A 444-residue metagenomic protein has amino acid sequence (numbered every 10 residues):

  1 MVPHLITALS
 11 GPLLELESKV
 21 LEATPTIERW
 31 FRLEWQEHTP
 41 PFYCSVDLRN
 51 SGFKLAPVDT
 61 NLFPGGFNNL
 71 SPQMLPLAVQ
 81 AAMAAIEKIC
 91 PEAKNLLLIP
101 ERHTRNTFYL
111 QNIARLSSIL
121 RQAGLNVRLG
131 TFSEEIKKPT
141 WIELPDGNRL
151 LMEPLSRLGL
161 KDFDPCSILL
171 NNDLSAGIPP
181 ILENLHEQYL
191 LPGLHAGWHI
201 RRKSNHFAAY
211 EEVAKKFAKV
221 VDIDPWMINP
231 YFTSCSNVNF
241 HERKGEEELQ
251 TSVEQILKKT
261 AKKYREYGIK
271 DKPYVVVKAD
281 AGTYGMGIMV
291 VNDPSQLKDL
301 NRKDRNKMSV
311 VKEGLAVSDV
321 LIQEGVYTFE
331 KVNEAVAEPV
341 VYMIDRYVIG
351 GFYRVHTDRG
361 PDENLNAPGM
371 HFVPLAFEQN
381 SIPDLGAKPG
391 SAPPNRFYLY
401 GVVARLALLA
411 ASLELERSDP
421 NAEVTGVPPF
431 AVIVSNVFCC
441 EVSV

Functional and structural regions predicted by a protein language model:
M1-E28, H38, C44-S45, S51 (+12 more regions): Low-complexity, highly charged intrinsically disordered N-terminal segments that act as targeting/localization
T26-Q36, S318-V326: Short Pro/Gly-enriched beta-strand edge/turn motifs at strand-loop
H38-P64, K278, G325, A337-R346 (+3 more regions): Conserved metal-phosphate-binding beta-hairpin within the catalytic cores of diverse ATP-dependent phosphoryl-transfer
D47-G52, L62-P64, R102, P154-S156 (+6 more regions): Short, flexible loop/turn elements at secondary-structure junctions
K54, S252-K262, Y267-Y274, A281-I288 (+1 more regions): Phosphate-binding site of ATP-dependent enzymes
L77-A81, T104-D271: Conserved N-proximal alpha/beta basic substrate-recognition cap immediately N-terminal to, or forming the N-lobe
I86-H103, P368-V427: Conserved catalytic alpha/beta cores of large enzymes that bind or transform nucleotide phosphates and polynucleotides
N95-L98, I168, V275: Conserved hydrophobic helix-helix packing surfaces used for dimerization/oligomerization
